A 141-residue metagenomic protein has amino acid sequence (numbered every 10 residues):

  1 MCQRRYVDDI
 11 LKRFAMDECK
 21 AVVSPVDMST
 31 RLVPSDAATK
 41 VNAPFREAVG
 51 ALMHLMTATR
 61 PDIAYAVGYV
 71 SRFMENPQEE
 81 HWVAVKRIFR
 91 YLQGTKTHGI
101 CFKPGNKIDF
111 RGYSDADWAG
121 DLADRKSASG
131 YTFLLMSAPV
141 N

Functional and structural regions predicted by a protein language model:
M1-N141: Long, low-complexity, charge-biased intrinsically disordered regions
